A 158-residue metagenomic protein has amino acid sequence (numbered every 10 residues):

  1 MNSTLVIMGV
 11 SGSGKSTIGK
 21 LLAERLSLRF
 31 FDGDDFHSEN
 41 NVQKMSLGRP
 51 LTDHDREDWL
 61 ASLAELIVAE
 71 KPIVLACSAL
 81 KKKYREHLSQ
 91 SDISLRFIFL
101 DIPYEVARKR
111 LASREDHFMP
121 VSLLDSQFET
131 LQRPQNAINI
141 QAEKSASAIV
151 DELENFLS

Functional and structural regions predicted by a protein language model:
T4: Walker A (P-loop) ATP-phosphate-binding motif of ABC ATPase nucleotide-binding domains
I7: Hydrophobic anchor at the beta1->P-loop junction of P-loop NTPases
V10: P-loop (Walker A) phosphate-binding loop of NTP-binding proteins
K15: Conserved lysine of the Walker
K20, E24-S62: Conserved substrate/cofactor phosphate-moiety recognition/catalytic segment in nucleotide-dependent phosphotransferases
E70-I73: Loop/turn-to-beta-strand initiation segments
D92-R110: Conserved phosphate-donor/acceptor-positioning beta-strand/loop module used by diverse small-molecule
S113-E152: Small-molecule kinase domains that catalyze NTP-dependent phosphoryl transfer to phosphate-bearing small molecules
